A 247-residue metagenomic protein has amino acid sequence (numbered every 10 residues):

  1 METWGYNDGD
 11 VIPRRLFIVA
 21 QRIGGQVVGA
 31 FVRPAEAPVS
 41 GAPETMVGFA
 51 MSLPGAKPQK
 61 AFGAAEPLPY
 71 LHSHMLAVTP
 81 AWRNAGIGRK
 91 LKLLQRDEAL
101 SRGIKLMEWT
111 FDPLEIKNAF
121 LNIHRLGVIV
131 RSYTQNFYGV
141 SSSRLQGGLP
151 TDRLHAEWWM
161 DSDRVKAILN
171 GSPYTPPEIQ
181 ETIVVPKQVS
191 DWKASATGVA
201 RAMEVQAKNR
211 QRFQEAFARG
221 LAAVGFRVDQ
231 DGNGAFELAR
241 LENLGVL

Functional and structural regions predicted by a protein language model:
M1-P80, V224-D229, L241: A conserved beta-strand-loop-helix scaffold within acyl/acetyltransferase catalytic domains
R15, L91-Q95, W109-T110, A119 (+1 more regions): Short, hydrophobic/aromatic alpha-helical segments in well-folded domains
L53, L91-Q95, F137-Y138: Short acidic (Asp/Glu) patches
L53, T110, T134: Conserved residues at the C-terminal ends of beta-strands
M75-A77, F111-P113, W158-M160: Short, structured patches in soluble enzyme cores that scaffold and shape functional sites
V78, N84-A99, N118, K208: Conserved acetyl-CoA-binding loop-helix of GNAT-fold acetyltransferases
A99-D112: Conserved GNAT acetyl-CoA-binding A-motif
I104, E115-K117, L121-H124, V130-L247: Intrinsically disordered, low-complexity, positively biased terminal segments
